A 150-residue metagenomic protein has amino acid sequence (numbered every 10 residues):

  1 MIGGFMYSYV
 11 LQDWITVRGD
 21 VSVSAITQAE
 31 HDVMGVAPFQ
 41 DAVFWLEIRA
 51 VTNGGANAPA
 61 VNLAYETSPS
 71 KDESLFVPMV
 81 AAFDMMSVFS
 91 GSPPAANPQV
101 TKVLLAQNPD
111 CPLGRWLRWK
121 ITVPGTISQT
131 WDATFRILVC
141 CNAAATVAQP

Functional and structural regions predicted by a protein language model:
M1-V21, P38, T122-P150: C-terminal interaction-tip segments
V10, D72-F83: Surface-exposed loop/edge segments in extracytoplasmic proteins
Q12, V43, S74, G114-L117 (+1 more regions): Short, low-complexity intrinsically disordered segments
V17-G35, V51-L75, P93-V103, G125-T130 (+1 more regions): Surface-exposed ligand/attachment interfaces on beta-rich extracellular proteins
D32-G35, V80-S128, A133-C141: Beta-sandwich interaction modules
F39-D41, A60, P112-W116: Extracellular Ig-like/FN3 beta-sandwich strand-entry sites
Q40-N53, W119-I121: A short beta-strand element within beta-rich, extracytoplasmic domains of secreted/secretory-pathway proteins
